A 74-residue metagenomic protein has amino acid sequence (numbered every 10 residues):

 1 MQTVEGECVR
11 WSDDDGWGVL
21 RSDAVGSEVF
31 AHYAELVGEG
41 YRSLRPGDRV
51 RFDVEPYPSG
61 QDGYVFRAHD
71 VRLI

Functional and structural regions predicted by a protein language model:
M1-D14: Structural detector for short beta-strands of small beta-barrel domains
Q2, V25-S27: Short acidic/polar mixed-charge low-complexity motifs
D14-L20: Short aromatic-glycine-enriched beta-strand elements
S27-A34: A short macromolecule-binding patch
V37-R51: Short nucleic-acid-contacting surface segments enriched for D/E, G, S/T with interspersed K/R
E55-I74: OB-fold/S1-family single-stranded nucleic acid-binding modules
